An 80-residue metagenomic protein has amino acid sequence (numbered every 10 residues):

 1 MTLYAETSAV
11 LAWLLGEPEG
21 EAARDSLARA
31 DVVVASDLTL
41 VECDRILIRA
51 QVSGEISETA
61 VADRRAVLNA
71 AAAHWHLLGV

Functional and structural regions predicted by a protein language model:
M1-T39, A50-R64: Short, well-structured N-terminal submotif of metal-dependent ribonuclease cores
E42-R49, V67: A general alpha-helix detector
L47-G54, A72-H76: Short amphipathic alpha-helical interaction patches enriched in hydrophobic/aromatic residues with interspersed Lys/Arg
A62-V80: Acidic catalytic patch
